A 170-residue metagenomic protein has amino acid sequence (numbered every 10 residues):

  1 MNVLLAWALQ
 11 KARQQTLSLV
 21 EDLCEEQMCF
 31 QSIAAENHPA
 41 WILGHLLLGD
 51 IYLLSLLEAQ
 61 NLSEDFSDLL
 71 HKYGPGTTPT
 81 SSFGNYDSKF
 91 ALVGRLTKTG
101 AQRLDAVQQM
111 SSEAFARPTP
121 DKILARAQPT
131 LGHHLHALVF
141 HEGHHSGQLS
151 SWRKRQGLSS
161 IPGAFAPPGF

Functional and structural regions predicted by a protein language model:
M1-V3: N-terminal export signals and maturation junctions of secreted/periplasmic proteins
A6-Q10, L17, Q27-G76, D121-F170: Short, contiguous alpha-helical
W7-Q14, Q109-A114: An acidic intrinsically disordered interaction segment
L9, R13-T16, V20, L53 (+2 more regions): Hydrophobic alpha-helical core bundles mediating ligand binding, dimerization, or RNAP-core interactions
L23, D68, M110: Residue-level signal for pocket-adjacent positions within structured domains
C24-M28, S112-F115: Short, flexible helix-adjacent loops and helix caps
G76-P118, H133-H141: Acidic/histidine-rich alpha-helical segments that form the ligand environment of transition-metal centers
